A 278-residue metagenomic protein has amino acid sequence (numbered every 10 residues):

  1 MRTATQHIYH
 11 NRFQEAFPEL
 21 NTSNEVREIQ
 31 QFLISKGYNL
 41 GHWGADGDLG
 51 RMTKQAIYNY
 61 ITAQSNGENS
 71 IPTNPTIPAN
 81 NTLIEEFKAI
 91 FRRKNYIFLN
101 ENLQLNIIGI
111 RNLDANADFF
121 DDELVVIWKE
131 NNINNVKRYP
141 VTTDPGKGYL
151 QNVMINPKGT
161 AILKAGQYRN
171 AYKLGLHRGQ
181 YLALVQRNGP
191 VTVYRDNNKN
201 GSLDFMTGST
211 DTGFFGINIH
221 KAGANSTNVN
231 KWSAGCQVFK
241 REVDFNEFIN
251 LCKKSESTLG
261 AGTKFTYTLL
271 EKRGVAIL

Functional and structural regions predicted by a protein language model:
M1-T3, R51, P190: A detector of low-complexity, intrinsically disordered, Ser/Thr/Gly/Pro/Ala-rich segments
R2-R12, A16-L20, P75-P78, T82 (+2 more regions): Long terminal regulatory regions of eukaryotic proteins
T3-I8, Q31-I34, H220-S226: Short amphipathic alpha-helical segments, especially helix-boundary/capping motifs
Y9-N74: Short acidic, glycine/serine/threonine-rich helix-capping segments at coil-helix boundaries
N69-N230, D244-F265, E271-G274, L278: Cell wall/extracellular polymer interaction/catalysis modules
S233: Local cysteine-cluster metal-coordination motifs and their immediate loop/turn environment, predominantly Fe-S cluster
K240-R241: Cell-envelope and extracellular/periplasmic
